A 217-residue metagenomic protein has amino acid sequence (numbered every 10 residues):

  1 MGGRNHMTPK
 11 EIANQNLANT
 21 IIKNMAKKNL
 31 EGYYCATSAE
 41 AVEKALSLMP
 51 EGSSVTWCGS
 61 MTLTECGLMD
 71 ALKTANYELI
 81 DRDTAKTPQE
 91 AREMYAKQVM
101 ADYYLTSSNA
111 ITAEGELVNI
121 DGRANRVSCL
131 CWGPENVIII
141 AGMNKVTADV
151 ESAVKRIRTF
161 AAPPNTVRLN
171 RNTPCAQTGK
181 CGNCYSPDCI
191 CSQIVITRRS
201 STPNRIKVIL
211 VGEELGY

Functional and structural regions predicted by a protein language model:
M1-H6: Short, Lys/Arg-enriched N-terminal segments with co-localized hydrophobic residues within the first ~10-30 amino acids
M7-N14: Glycine- and acidic-residue-enriched helix-capping/strand-helix junction motifs
T8, L30-G32, M143: Short, flexible active-site loop motifs that bind/organize anionic cofactors or intermediates
N14-Y95, M100-L105: N-terminal active-site beta-alpha-beta segment that forms phosphate/nucleotide-binding and substrate-recognition loops
V99-Y217: Conserved phosphate- and dinucleotide-binding cores of soluble alpha/beta proteins, encompassing both enzyme active
